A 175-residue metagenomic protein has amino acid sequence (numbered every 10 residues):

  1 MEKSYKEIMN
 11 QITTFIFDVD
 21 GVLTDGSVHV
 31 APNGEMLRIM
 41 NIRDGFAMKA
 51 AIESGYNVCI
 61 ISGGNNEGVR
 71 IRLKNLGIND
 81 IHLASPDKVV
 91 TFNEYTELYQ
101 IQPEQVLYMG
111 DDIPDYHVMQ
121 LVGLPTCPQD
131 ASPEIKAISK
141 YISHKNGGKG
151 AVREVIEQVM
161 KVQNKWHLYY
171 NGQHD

Functional and structural regions predicted by a protein language model:
M1-F17, K165-D175: Non-catalytic pre-domain segments flanking phosphatase-related domains
Q11-T13, Y56, E104-Q105: Short coil/turn segments at beta-strand junctions that form active-site/ligand-binding loops
Q11-V28, M119, V152: Asp-based phosphoryl-transfer active-site loop
V19, G63-G64, S85, Q129-A131: Short secondary-structure boundary segments
L23-S54, G63: A positional/architectural concept
G34-R38, N75-L76, D80-H82, V89-D175: Mg2+-dependent phosphoryl-transfer enzymes with acidic/Ser/Thr/Gly-rich catalytic loops
M48-R72, L83: Substrate-recognition element of Asp-dependent hydrolases with the DxDx(T/V) motif
